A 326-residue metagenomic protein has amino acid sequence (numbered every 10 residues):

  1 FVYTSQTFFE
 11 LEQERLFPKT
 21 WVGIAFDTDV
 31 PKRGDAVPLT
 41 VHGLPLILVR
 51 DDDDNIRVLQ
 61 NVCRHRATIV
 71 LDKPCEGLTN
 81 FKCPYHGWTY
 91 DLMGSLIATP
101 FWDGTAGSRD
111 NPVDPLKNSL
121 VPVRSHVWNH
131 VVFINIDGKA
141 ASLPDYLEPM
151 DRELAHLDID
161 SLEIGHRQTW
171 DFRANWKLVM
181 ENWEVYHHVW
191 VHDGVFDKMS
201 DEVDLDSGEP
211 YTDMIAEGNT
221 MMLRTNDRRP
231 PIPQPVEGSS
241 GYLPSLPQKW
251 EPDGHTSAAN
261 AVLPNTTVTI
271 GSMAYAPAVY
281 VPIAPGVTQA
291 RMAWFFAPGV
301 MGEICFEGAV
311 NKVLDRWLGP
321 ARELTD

Functional and structural regions predicted by a protein language model:
V2-H42: Non-catalytic accessory segments flanking enzyme active sites
T4-S5, P18-K19, F26, K32 (+5 more regions): Generic structural "secondary-structure junction" signal
F17-W21, T68, H188: Generic structural signal for secondary-structure transition and capping sites
P18-D29, G104-R109, A259-P264: Short Pro/Gly-enriched beta-strand edge/turn motifs at strand-loop
A25-K32, V113-P115, H255-A259, A293: Short linear motifs in intrinsically disordered
D29-G138, P144-R152: Rieske [2Fe-2S] iron-sulfur-binding domain
R50, N55, V123-D326: C-terminal catalytic domain of Rieske-type non-heme iron oxygenases
